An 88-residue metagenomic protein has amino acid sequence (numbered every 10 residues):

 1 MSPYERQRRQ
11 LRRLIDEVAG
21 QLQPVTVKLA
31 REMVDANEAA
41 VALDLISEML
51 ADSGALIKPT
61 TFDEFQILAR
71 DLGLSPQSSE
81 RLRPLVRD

Functional and structural regions predicted by a protein language model:
M1-D88: C-terminal-biased regions
